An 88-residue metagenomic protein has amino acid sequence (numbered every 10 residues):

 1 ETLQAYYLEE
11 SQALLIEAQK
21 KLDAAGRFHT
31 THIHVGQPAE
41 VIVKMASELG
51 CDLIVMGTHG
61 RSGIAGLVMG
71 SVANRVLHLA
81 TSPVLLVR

Functional and structural regions predicted by a protein language model:
E1-A13: Acidic, proline/glycine-rich short linear motifs
Y6-Y7, E17, T30-T31, R61: A generic structural signal for short
Y7-E10, H34, V68: Short amphipathic alpha-helical interaction segments
A13, Q37-E40, G63: Short alpha-helical
K20-I54: Structural beta-alpha unit
K44-R88: Gly/Ser-rich helix-loop-strand patches that form or flank binding pockets for ribonucleotide-derived cofactors
